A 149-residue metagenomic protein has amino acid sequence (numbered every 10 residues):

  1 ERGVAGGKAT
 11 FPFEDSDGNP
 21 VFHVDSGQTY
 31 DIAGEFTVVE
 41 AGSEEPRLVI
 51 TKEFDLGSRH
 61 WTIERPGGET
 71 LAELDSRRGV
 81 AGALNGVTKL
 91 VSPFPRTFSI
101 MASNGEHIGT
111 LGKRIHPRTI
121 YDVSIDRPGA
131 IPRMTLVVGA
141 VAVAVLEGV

Functional and structural regions predicted by a protein language model:
E1-V149: Intrinsically disordered, low-complexity proline/glycine-rich segments
